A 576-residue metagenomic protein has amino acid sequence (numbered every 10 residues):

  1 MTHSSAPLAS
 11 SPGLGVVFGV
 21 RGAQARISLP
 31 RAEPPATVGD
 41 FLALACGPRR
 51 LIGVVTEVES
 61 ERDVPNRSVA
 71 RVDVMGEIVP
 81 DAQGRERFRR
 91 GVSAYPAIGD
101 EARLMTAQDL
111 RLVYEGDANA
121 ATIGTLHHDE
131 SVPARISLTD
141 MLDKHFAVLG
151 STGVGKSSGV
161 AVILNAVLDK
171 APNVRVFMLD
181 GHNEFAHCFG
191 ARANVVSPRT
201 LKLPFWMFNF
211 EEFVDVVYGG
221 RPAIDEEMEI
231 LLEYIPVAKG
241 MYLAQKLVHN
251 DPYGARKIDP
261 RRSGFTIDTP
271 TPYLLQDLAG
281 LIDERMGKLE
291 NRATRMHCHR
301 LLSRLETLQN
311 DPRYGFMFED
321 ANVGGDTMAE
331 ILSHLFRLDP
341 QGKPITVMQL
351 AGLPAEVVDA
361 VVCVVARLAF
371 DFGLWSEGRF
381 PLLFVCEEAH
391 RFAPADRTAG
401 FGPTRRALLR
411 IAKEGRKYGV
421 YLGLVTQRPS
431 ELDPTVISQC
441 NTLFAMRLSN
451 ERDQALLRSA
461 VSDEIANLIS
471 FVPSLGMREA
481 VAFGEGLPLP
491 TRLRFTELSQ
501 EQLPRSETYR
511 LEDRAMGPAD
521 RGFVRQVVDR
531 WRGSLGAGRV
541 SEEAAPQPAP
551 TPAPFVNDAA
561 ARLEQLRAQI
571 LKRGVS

Functional and structural regions predicted by a protein language model:
M1-L149, E377-F380, A395: Basic- and hydrophobic-enriched, low-structure N-terminal and domain-boundary segments that flank ATP-binding catalytic
A120-L203, A482, E512-M516, V524-R525: Glycine-rich phosphate-binding loop of nucleotide-binding enzymes
F146, M348, G423: Conserved beta-strand position immediately N-terminal to the Walker
L179, C386, V425-T426: Hydrophobic residues in beta-strands of the RecA-like P-loop NTPase core, especially within AAA+ ATPase
N183-H187, A193, F205-F208, E212-R410: P-loop NTPase motor domains
G219, L409-E414, Y418-R494: Conserved ATP-driven motor cores of ASCE-family P-loop NTPases powering translocation/secretion/packaging/pilus
E229-N250, S470-E501: Conserved AAA+ ATPase small/helical "lid" subdomain
Y273, M477-S576: Conserved P-loop NTPase motor module
